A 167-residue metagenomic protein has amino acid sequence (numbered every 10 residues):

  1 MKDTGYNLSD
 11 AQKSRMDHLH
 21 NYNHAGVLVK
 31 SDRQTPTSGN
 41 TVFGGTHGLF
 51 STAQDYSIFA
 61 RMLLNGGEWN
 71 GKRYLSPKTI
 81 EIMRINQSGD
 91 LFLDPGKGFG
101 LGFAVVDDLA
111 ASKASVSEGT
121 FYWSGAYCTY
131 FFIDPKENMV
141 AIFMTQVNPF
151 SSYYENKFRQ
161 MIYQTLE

Functional and structural regions predicted by a protein language model:
M1-E118: Short, surface-exposed loop or secondary-structure junction motifs that flank catalytic or metal-binding residues
N21, F132-I133: Hydrophobic beta-strand positions
A25, K136-E137: Residue-level recognition of short loop/turn positions
Y122: Short, structured beta-strand/loop micro-motifs enriched in basic residues and often containing a Trp
G125-Y127: Short, small/polar residue-rich loop motifs at catalytic or cofactor-binding pockets
F131-F132, N138-V147: Short, well-ordered beta-strand elements
V147-K157: A short acidic/glycine-rich loop-to-helix N-cap element
E155-E167: Surface-exposed amphipathic alpha-helical segments
